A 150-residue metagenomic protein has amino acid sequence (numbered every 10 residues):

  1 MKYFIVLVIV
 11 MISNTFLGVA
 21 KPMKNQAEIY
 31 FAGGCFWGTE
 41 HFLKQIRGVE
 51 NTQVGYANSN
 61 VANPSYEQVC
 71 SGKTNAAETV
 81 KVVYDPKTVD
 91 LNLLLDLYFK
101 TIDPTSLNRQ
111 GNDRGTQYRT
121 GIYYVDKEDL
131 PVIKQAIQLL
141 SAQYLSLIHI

Functional and structural regions predicted by a protein language model:
F4-I12: Sec-dependent N-terminal signal peptides
F16-I148: Flexible coil/turn and secondary-structure edge motifs
